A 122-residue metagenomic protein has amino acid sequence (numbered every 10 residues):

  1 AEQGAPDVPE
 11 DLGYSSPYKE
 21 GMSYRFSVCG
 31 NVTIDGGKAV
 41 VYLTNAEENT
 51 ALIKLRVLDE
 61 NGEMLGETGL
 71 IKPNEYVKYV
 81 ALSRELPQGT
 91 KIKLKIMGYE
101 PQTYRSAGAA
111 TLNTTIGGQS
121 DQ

Functional and structural regions predicted by a protein language model:
A1-I34, T115-D121: Transition segment at domain starts
G37-V41: Structural beta-strand segments of beta-rich domains
Y42-E47: Asparagine-centered strand-capping/turn motif at beta-strand->loop junctions
K54-L58: Beta-strand signatures of extracellular beta-sandwich domains
E63-E75: Solvent-exposed serine/threonine-rich low-complexity stretches and specific carbohydrate-binding patches
Y76-R84: Exposed aromatic-hydrophobic patches
Q88-E100: Short, aromatic- and glycine-rich surface loops/edge beta-strands on solvent-exposed regions
Q102-A110: Beta-sandwich strand segments
